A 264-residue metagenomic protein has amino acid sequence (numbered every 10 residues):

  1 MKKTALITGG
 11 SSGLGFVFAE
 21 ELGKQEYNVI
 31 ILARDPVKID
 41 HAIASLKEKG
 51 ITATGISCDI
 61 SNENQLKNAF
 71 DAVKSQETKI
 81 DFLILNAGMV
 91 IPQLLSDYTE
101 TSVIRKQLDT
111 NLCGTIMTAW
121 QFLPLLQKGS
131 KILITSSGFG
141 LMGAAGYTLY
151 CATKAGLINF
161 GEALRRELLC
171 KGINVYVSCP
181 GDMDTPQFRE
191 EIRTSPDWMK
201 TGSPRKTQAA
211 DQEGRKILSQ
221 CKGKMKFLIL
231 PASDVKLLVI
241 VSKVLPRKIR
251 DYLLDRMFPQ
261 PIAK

Functional and structural regions predicted by a protein language model:
S11-S12: Conserved glycine-rich cofactor-binding loop
Y27-H41: Conserved glycine-rich Rossmann-like NAD(P)H-binding loop of the short-chain dehydrogenase/reductase
P36, S57-N68: The beta1-alpha1 cofactor-binding region of Rossmann-like NAD(H)/NADP(H)-dependent oxidoreductases
V90-R105, G146: Conserved mid-core segment of classical short-chain dehydrogenase/reductases
A119, T153: Active-site helix of classical SDR
S137: Residue(s) in the substrate-gating loop at a strand-loop-helix junction that position the organic substrate next
R166, C170-S233: SDR active-site lid
